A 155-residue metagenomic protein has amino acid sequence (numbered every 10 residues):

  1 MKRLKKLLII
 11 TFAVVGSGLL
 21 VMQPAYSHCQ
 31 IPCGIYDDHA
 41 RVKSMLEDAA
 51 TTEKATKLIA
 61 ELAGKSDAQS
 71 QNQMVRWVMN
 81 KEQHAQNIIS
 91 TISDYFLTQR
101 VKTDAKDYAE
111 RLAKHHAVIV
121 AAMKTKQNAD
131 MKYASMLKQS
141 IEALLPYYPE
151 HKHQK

Functional and structural regions predicted by a protein language model:
M1-T11: Bacterial N-terminal signal peptides that target proteins for export
V15-P24: C-terminal segment of classical bacterial N-terminal signal peptides
A25-Q69: Immediate post-signal-peptide N-terminus of mature secreted/exported proteins
V42, H115-K155: C-terminal amphipathic alpha-helix
A55-Y95: Alpha-helical segments in soluble extracytoplasmic regions
T56-S70, Q99, T103, A122-K132 (+1 more regions): Secondary-structure edge/capping motif, primarily at the C-terminal ends of alpha-helices and the immediately following
N72-M79, Y108-L112, A134-S140: Short, charged, amphipathic alpha-helical segments
I88-Y108: Short, solvent-exposed, charged loop/turn and helix-capping segments that join or cap alpha-helices on peripheral
